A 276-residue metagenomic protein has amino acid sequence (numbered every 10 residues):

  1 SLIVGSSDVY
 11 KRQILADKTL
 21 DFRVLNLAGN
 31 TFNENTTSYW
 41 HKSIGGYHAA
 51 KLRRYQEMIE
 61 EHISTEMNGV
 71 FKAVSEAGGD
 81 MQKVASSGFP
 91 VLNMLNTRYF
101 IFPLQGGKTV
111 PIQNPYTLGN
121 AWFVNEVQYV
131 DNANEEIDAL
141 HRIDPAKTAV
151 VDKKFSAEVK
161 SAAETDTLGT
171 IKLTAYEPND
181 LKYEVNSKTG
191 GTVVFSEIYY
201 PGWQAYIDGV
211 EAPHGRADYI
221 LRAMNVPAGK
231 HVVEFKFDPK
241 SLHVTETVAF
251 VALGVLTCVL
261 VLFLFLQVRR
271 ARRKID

Functional and structural regions predicted by a protein language model:
S1, N26, N30, I112-N114: Transmembrane alpha-helical segments
L2-G5, V9-Y10: Short, small-residue-biased leader/transition segments that mark boundaries at the very start of proteins
Y10-Q13, F263: Short, low-complexity export/processing leader segments characterized by acidic and small residues
A16-T31: Gly/Pro-rich turn-and-neighbor structural signature
F32, T37-D131, S161-L168: A cross-kingdom signal targeting lumenal/periplasmic-facing segments of multi-pass membrane and secretory-pathway
R98, G107, H141-D276: Active-site-proximal, structured, solvent-exposed surfaces of multi-pass membrane proteins that position macromolecular
E126-A146: Short, cationic low-complexity segments
